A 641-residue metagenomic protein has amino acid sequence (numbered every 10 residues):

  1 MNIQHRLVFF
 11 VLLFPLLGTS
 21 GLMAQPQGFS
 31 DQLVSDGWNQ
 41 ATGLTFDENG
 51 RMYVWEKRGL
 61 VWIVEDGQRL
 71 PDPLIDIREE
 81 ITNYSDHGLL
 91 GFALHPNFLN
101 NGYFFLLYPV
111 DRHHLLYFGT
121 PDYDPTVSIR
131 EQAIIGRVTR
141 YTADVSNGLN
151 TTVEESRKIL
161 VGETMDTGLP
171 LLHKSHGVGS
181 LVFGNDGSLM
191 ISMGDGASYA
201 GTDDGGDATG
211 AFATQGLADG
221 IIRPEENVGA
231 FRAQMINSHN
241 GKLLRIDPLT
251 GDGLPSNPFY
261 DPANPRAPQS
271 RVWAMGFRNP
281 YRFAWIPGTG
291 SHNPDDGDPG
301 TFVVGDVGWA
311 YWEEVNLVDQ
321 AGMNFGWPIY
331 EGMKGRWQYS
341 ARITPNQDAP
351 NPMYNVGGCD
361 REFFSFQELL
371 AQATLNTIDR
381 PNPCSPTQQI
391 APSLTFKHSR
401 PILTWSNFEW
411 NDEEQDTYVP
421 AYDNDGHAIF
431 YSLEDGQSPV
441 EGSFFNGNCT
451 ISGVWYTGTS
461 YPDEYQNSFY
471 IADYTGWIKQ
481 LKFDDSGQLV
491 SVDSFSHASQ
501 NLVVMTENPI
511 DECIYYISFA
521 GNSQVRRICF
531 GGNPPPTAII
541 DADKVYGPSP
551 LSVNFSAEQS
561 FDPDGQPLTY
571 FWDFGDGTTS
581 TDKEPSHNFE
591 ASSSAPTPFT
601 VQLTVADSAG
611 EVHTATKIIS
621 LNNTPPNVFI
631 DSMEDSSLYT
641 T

Functional and structural regions predicted by a protein language model:
Q25-W38, V153-R157: A short helix->beta-strand "capping" segment at the edge of beta-propeller domains
L33-G37, I75-D76, N83-Y84, V161 (+4 more regions): Surface loop/turn motifs at the tips and blade-to-blade linkers of beta-strand repeat domains
N49-G50, N101-G102, D186-G187, G300 (+2 more regions): Short coil/turn segments that connect the beta-strands within blades of beta-propeller domains
V54-E56, L106, I191, V304 (+2 more regions): Residue position within the beta-strands of beta-propeller blades
G88-L89, D111, P121-S128, Q132 (+5 more regions): Beta-propeller domain segments
G119-S146, N150-S180: Asp-box/WD-like beta-propeller blade repeats and closely related beta-sheet repeat scaffolds
C529-T641: Extracellular/lumenal mature domains of secreted and surface-exposed proteins
